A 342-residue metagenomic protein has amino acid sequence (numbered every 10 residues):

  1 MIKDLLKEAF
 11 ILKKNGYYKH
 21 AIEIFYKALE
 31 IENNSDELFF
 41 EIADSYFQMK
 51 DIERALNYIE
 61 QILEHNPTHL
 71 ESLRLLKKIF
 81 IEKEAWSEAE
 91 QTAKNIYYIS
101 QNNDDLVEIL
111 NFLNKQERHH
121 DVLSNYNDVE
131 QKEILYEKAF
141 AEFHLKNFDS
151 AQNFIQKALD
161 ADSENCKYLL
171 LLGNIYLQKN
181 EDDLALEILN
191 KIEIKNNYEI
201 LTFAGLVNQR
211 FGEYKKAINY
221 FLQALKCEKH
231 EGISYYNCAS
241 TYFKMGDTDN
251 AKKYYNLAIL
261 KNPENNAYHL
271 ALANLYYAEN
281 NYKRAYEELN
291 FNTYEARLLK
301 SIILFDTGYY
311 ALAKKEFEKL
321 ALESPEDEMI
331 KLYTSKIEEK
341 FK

Functional and structural regions predicted by a protein language model:
K3-I31, Q48, E108-K115, E133-H144 (+3 more regions): Alpha-helical segment of the N-proximal tetratricopeptide repeat
K14-N15, Q48, E82, K115-Q116 (+7 more regions): Register position in tetratricopeptide repeats
N33, P67, S100-Q101, S163 (+4 more regions): Short coil turns that delineate tetratricopeptide repeat
L38, S72, D105-L106, I134 (+6 more regions): TPR alpha-solenoid repeat register
E41, L75, E108-I109, E137 (+6 more regions): Canonical tetratricopeptide repeat
